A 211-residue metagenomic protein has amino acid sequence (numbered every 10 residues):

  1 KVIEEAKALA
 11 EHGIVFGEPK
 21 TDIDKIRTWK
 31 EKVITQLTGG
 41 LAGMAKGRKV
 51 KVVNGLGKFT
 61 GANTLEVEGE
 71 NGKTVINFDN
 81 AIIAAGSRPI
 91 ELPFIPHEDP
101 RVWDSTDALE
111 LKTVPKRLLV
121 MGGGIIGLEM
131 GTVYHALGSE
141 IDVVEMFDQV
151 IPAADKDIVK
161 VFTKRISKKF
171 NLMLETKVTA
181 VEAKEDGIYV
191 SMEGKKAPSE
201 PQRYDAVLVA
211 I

Functional and structural regions predicted by a protein language model:
K1-V114, F147-I151, D155-M173, V181-P198 (+1 more regions): Glycine-rich flavin
E11, A84, V120-I125, E129 (+1 more regions): Short glycine/serine/threonine-biased micro-segments
K112-A154, G187: Rossmann-like NAD(P)H-binding beta-loop-alpha module
L137, P198-E200: Short loop/turn segments at connectors of secondary-structure elements within structured domains
T176: Phosphate/diphosphate-binding loops
R203-A210: Membrane-embedded beta-barrel scaffold of Gram-negative outer-membrane proteins
